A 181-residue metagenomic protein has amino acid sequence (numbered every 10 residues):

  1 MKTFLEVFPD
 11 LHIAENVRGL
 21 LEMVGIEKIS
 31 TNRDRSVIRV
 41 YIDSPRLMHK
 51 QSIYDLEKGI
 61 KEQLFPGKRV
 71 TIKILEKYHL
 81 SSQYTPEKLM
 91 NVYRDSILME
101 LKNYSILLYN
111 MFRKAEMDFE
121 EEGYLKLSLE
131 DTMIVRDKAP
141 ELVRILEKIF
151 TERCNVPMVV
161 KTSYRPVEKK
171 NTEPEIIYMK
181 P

Functional and structural regions predicted by a protein language model:
M1-P181: Intrinsically disordered, low-complexity basic tails and flexible linkers associated with large NTP-driven
